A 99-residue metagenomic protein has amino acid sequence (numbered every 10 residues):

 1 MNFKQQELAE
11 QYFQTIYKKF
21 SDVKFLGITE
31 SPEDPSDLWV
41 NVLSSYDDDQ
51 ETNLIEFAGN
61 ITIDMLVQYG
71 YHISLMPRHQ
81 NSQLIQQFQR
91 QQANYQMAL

Functional and structural regions predicted by a protein language model:
M1, Y95-L99: Short intrinsically disordered terminal tails
M1-L8: N-terminal presequence-like segments and adjacent domain-start helices
A9-Y17, E56-I63: Generic solvent-exposed, charged/amphipathic alpha-helical segments that serve as macromolecular interface scaffolds
Q14-F25, M65-Y69: Short secondary-structure junctions
F20-W39: Short edge beta-strands and adjacent turn/loop segments
T29-E33, E56, Y69, Q83: Feature detects long, helix-prone N-terminal segments enriched in hydrophobes
L38-F57: A short interface-forming secondary-structure element
I63-Q92: A short amphipathic beta-strand at an alpha->beta junction
